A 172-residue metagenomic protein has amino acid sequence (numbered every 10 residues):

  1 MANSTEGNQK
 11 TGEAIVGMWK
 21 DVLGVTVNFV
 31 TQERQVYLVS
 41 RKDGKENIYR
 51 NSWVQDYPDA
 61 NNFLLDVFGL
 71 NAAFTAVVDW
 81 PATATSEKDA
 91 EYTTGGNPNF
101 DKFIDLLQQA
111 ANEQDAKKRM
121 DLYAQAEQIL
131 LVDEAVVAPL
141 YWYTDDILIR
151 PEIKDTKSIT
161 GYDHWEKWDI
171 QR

Functional and structural regions predicted by a protein language model:
M1-N3, N51-S52, D101-L107, A111-I149: Bilobed periplasmic-binding protein-like "clamshell/Venus-flytrap" ligand-binding domains
M1-Y57, G95-G96, A116, W142-D145: Ligand/substrate-recognition segments at binding pockets and active sites
S4, K20-N28, V78, A82-D89 (+2 more regions): Short, charged helix-to-loop "capping" segments that act as catalytic/coupling loops
Q9-V16, L38, K42, E46 (+4 more regions): Extracytoplasmic/secreted envelope proteins and their assembly/folding machinery, especially bacterial periplasmic
W19, W53, W80-T83, Y123 (+1 more regions): Tryptophan-centered motif/residue detector
K20-G24, K42, W53-V54, N62 (+5 more regions): Hydrophobic alpha-helix feature that most strongly marks membrane-spanning transmembrane helices and their immediate
S40-G44, L65-Q108, W142-R172: Short, solvent-exposed loop/beta-turn-alpha elements that line the ligand-binding surface or hinge of extracytoplasmic
Y57-N61, I149: Short catalytic/ligand-binding loop motif for oxyanion handling, primarily in non-cytosolic enzymes, centered on
